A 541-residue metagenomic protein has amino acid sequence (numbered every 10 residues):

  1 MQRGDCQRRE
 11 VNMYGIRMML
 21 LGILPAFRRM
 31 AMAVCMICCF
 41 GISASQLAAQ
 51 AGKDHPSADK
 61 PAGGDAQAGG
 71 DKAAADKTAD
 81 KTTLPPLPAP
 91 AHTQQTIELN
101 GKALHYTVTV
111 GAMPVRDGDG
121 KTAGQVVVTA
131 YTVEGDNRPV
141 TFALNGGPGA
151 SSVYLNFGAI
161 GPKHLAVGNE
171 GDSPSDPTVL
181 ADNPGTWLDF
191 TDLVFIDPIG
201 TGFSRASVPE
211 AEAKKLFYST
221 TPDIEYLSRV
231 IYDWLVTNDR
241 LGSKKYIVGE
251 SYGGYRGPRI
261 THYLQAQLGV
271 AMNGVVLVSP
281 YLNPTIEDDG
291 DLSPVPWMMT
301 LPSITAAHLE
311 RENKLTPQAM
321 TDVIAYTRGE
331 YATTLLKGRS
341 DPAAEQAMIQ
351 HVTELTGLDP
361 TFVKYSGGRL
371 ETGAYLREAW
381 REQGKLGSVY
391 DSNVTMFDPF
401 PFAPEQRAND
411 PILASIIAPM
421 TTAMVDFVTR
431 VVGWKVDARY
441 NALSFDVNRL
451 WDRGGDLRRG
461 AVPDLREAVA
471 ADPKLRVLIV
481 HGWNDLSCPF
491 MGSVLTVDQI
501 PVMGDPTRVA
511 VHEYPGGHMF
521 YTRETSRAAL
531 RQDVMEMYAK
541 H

Functional and structural regions predicted by a protein language model:
K53-K77, G120-Y218, D498: N-terminal cap/lid subdomain of alpha/beta-hydrolase-fold enzymes
K163-A166, Q265-E354: A catalytic-pocket lid/entrance helix-loop region that shapes and gates access to the active site across common
E225-S243: Conserved acidic catalytic loop of the alpha/beta-hydrolase fold
R240-Y252: Alpha/beta-hydrolase fold nucleophile elbow
P342-S487: Alpha/beta-hydrolase fold catalytic core
L475, P489-Q499: Short alpha-helix in the alpha/beta-hydrolase fold that links the catalytic acid
P501-H518: Catalytic histidine neighborhood in serine/cysteine hydrolases with alpha/beta-hydrolase-type architecture
G517-S526: Catalytic histidine-centered segment of alpha/beta-hydrolase-like enzymes
